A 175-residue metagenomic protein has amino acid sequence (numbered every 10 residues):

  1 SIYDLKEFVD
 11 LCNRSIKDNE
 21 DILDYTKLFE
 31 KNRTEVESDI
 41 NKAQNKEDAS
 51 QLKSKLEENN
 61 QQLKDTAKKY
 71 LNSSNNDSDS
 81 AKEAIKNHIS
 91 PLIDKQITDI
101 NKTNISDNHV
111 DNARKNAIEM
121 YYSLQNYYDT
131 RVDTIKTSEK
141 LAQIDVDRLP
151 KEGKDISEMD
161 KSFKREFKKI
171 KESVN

Functional and structural regions predicted by a protein language model:
S1-H88, I93-D99, T103, H109-N175: C-terminal amphipathic alpha-helix
